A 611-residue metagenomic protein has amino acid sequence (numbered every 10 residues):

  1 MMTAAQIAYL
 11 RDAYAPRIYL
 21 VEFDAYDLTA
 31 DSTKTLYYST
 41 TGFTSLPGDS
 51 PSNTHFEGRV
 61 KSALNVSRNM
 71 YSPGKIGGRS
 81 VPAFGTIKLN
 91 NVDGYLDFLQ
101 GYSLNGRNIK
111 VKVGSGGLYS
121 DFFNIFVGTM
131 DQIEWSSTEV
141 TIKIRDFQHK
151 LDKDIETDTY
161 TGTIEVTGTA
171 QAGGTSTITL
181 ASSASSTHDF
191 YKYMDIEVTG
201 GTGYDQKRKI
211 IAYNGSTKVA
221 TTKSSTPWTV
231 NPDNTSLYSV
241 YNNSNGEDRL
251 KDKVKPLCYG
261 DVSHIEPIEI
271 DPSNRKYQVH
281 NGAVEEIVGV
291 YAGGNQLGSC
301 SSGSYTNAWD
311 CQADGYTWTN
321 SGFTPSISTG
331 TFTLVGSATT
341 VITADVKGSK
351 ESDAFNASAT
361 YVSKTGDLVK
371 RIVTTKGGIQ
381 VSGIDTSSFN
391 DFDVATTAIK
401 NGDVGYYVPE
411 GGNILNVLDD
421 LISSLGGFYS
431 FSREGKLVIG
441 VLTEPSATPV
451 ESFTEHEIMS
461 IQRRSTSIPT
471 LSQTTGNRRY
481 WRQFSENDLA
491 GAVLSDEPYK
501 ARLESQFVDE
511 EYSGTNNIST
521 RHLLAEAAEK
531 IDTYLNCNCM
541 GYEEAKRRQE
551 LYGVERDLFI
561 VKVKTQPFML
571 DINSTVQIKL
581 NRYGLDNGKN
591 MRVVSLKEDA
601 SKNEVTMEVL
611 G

Functional and structural regions predicted by a protein language model:
M1-M2, L10-A13, L20, D24-Y37 (+8 more regions): C-terminal extracytoplasmic interaction modules
Y119-S136, K207: Beta-strand-rich solenoidal segments
M130, I210, V593-S595: Conserved hydrophobic positions within beta-strands
T138-T141, F147-K192, E197-V262, G298-P325 (+1 more regions): Small/polar beta-strand repeat architecture
Y291-G294: Short strand-turn-strand beta-turns centered on an Asx-Gly dipeptide
